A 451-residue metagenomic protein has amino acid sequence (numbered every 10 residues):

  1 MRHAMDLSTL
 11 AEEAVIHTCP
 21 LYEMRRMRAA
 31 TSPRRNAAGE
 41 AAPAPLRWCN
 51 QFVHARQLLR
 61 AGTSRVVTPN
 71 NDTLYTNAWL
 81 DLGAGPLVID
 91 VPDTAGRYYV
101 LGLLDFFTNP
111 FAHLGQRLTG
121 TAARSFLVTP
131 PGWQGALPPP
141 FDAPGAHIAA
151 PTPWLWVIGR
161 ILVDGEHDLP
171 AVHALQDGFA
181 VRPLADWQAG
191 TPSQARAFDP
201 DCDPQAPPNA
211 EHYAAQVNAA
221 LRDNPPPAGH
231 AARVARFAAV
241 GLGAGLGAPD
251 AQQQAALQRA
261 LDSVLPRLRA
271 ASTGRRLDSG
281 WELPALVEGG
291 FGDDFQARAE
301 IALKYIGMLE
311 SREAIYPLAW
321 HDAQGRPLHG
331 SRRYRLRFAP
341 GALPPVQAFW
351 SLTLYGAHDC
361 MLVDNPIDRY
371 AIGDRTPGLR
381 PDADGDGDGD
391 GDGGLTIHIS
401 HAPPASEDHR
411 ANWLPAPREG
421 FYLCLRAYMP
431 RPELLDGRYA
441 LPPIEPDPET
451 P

Functional and structural regions predicted by a protein language model:
M1-P451: A compositional/structural signature for long, glycine/proline-rich flexible linkers and loops on extracytoplasmic
